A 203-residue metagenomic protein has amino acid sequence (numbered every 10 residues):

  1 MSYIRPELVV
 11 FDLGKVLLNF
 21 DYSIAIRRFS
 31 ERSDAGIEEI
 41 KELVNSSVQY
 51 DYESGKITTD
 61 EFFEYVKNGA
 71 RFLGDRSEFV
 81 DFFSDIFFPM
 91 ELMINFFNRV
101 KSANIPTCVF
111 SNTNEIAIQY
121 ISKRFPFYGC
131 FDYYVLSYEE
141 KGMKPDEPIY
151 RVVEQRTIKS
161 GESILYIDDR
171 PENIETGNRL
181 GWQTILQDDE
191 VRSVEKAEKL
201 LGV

Functional and structural regions predicted by a protein language model:
M1-N45, R179-L180, D189-S193: Active-site neighborhood of HAD-like aspartate-dependent phosphohydrolases
R5, S77-C108, E147: Short, acidic loop-to-helix structural element flanking the phosphoryl-transfer center in phosphate-processing enzymes
D12-K15, G55, V109, Y134 (+1 more regions): Generic structural signal for small/hydrophobic residues in well-ordered secondary structure, especially within
N19, C108-N112: Short beta-strand segments
V48-I94: Metal-dependent phosphoesterase signature
I94-S102, E154, I174, N178: Surface-exposed amphipathic alpha-helices with a cationic face
E115-I164, P171: Substrate-recognition "cap/lid" segment bordering the active-site pocket of phosphatases
G161-E198: Acidic, Mg2+-coordinating phosphoryl-transfer loop and its flanking beta/alpha structural elements, shared across
